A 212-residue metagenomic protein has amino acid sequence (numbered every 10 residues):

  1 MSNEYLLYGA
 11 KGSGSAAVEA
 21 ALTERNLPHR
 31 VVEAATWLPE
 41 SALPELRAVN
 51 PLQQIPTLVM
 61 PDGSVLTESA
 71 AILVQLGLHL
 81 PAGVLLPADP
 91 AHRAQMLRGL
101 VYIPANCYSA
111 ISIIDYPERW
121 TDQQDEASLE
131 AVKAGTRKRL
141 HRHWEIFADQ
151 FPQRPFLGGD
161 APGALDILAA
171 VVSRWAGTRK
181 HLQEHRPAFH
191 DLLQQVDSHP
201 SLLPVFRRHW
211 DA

Functional and structural regions predicted by a protein language model:
M1-S128: GST-like domain detector, emphasizing the conserved glutathione-binding G-site in the N-terminal thioredoxin-like
T36-W37, P162, D211: Positions that flank functional sites
G77, V172-S173, F206: Active-site-flanking alpha-helical
G77-P81, P152, D197-S198: Residues at helix-coil transition
G99, I103-Q195: GST-like fold's C-terminal all-alpha helical module
A188-A212: Long hydrophobic alpha-helical segments typical of transmembrane helices together with their membrane-interfacial
